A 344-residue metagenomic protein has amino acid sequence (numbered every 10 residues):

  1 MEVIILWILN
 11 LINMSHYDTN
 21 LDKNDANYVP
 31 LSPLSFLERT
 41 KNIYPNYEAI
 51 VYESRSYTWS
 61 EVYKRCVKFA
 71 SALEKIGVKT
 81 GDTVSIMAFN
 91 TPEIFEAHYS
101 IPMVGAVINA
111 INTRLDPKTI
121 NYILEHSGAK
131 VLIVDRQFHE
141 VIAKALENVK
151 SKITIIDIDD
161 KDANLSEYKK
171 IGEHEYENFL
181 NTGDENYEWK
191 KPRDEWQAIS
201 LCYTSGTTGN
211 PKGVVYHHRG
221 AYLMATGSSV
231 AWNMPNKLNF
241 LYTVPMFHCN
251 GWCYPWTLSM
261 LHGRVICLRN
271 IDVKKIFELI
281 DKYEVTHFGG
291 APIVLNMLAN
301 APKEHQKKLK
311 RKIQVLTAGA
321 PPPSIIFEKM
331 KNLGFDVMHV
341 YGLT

Functional and structural regions predicted by a protein language model:
D22-L31, A143, A163-A198: Flexible, low-complexity linker/hinge segments
F36, K75-I76, M103-N178: Structural core segment of the AMP-binding/adenylate-forming
P45-E48, I156-D157, H174-Y203, N210 (+1 more regions): Conserved pre-ATP/AMP-binding loop-to-beta segment of ANL
N46-T91, F95-Y99, D116-N121, G172-E177: Conserved AMP-binding/adenylate-forming core of the ANL superfamily
Y63-F69, N181-N186, E195, S200 (+3 more regions): Conserved structural elements of the adenylate-forming
D82-T83, F89-P117, E125-V131, A145 (+3 more regions): A short helix-loop-beta submotif of the ANL/AMP-binding
Y222-N239, F247-H287, M297, A301-P302: Conserved AMP-binding/adenylation subdomain of ANL enzymes
M260, V285-G290, A299-T344: Gly/Ser/Thr-rich phosphate-binding loop
